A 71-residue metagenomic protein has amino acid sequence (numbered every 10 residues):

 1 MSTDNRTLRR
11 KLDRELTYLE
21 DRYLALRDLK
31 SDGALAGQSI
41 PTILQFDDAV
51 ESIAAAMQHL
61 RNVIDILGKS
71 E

Functional and structural regions predicted by a protein language model:
M1-L8, L12: Disorder-to-helix initiation segments
K11, T17-D21, A25-S70: Short, charge-rich amphipathic interface segments used for partner binding and complex assembly
